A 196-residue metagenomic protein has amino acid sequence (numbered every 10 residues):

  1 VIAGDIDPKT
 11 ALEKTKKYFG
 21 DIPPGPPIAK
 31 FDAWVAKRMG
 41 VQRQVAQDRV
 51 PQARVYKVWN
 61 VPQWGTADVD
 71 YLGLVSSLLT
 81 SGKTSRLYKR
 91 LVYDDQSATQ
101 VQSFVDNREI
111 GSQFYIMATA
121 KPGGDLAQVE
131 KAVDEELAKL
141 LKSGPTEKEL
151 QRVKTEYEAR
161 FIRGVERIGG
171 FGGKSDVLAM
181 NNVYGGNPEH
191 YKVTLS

Functional and structural regions predicted by a protein language model:
G4-Q113, T119-S196: Mature, solvent-exposed C-terminal subdomains and processed small-chain segments of exported/organellar
